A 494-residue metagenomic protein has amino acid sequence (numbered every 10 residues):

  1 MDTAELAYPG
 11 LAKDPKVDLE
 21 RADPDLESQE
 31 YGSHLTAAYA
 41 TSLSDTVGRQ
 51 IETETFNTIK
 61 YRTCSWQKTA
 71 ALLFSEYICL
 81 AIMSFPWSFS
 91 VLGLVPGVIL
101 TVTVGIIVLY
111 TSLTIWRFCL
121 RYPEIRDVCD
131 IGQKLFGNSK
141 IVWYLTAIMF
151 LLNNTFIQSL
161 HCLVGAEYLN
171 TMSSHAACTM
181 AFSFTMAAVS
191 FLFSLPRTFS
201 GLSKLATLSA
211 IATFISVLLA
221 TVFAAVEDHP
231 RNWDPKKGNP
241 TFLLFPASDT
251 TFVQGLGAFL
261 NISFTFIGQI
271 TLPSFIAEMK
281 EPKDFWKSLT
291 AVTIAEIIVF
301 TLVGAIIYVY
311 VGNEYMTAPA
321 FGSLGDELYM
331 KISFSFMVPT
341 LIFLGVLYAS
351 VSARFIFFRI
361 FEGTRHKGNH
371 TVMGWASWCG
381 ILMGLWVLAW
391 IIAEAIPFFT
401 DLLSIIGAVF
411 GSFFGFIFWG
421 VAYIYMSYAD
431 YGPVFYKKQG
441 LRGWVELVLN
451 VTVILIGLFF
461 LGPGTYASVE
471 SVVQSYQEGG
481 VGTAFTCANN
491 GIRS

Functional and structural regions predicted by a protein language model:
M1-E394, S404, F414-S494: Intrinsically disordered, low-complexity regions flanking or connecting the multi-pass transmembrane cores of membrane
P397, F410: Short Gly/Pro-enriched loop/turn and capping motifs at secondary-structure junctions
T400: Residue-level detector of conserved, function-critical positions
I405-V409: Non-cytosolic membrane-interface motifs at loop->transmembrane helix junctions
